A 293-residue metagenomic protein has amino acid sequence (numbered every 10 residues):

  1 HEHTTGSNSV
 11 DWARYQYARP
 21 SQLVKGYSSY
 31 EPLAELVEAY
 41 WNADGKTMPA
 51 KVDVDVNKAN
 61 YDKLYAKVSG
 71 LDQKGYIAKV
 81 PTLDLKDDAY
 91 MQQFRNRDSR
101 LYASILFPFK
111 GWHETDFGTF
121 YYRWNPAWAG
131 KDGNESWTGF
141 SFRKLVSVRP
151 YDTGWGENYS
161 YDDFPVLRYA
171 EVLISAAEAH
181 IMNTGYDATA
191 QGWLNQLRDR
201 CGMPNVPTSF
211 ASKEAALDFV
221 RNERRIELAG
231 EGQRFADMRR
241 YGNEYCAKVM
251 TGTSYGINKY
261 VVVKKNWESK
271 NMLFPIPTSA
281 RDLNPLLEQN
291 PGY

Functional and structural regions predicted by a protein language model:
H1-K51, R123, G156-V166, W193 (+2 more regions): Long, intrinsically disordered, low-complexity segments
H1-P126, C246: An aromatic- and glycine-enriched ligand-binding surface/loop that stacks and positions planar moieties
A78-L83, D152, V206-P207, E214-A215: A short linear-motif detector with a strong N-terminal bias
T82-D199: C-terminal substrate/ligand-recognition segments
